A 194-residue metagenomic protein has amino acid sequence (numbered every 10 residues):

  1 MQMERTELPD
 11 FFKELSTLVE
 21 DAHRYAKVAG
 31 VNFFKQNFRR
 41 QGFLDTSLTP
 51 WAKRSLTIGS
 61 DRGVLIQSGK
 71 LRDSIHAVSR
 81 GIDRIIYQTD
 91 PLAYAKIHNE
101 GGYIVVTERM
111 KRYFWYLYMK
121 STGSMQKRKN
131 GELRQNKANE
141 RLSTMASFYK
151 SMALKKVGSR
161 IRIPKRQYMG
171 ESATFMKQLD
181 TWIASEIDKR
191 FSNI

Functional and structural regions predicted by a protein language model:
M1-I194: Short, Lys/Arg-rich flexible segments
